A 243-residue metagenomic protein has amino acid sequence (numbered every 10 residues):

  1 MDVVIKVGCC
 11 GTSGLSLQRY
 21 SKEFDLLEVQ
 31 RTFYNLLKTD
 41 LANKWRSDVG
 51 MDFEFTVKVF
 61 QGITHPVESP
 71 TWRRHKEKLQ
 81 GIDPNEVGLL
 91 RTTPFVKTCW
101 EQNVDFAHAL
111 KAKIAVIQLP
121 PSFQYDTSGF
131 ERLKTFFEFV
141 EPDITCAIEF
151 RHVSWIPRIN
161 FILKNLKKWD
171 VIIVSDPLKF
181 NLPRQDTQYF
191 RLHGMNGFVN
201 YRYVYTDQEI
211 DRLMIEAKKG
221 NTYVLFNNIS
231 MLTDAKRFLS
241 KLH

Functional and structural regions predicted by a protein language model:
M1-H243: Residues lining hydrophobic/aromatic ligand-binding pockets adjacent to catalytic sites
